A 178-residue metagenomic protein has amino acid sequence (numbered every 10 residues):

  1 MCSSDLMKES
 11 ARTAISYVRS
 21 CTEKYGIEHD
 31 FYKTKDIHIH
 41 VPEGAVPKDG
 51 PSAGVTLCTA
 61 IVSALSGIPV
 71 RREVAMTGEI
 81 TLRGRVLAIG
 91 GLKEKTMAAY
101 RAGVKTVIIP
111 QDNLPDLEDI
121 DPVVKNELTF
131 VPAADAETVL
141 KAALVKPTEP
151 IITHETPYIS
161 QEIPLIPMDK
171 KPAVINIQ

Functional and structural regions predicted by a protein language model:
S4-Q178: Peripheral, non-AAA+ core regions of ATP-driven protein-machinery
